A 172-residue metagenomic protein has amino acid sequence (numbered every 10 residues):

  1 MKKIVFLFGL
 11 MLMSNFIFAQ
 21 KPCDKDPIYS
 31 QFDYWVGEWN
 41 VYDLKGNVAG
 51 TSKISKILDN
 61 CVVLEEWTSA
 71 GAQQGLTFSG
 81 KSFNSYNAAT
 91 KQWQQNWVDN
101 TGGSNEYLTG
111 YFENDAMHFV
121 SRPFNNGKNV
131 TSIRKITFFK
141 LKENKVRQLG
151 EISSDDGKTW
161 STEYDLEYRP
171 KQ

Functional and structural regions predicted by a protein language model:
M1-P22: Bacterial Sec-dependent N-terminal signal peptides
A19-Q172: Hydrophobic small-molecule pocket/channel-lining residues, especially in calycin-type beta-barrels
